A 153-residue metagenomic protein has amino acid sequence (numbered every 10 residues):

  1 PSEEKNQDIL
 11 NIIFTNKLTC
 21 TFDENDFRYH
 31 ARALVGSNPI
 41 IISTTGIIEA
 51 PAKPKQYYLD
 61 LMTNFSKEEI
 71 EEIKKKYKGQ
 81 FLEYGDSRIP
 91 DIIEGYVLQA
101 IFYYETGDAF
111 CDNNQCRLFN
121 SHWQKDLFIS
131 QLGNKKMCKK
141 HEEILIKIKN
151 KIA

Functional and structural regions predicted by a protein language model:
P1-N114, L118-H122: Metzincin-family zinc-dependent endopeptidase catalytic domain
N38, G46, K147-A153: C-terminal or late-domain output modules
D108-I152: Post-HExxH zinc-binding segment in Zn-dependent metallohydrolases
